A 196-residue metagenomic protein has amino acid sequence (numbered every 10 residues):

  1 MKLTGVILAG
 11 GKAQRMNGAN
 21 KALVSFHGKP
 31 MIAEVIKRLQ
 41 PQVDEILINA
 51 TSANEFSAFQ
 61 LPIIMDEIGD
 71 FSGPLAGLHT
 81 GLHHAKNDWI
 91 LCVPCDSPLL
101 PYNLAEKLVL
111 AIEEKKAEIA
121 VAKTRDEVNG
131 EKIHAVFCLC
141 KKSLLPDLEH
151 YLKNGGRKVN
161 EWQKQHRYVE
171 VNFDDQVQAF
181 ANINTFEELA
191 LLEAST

Functional and structural regions predicted by a protein language model:
M1-G156, E161-F180, F186-L191, S195: Nucleotide and nucleotide-moiety/phosphate-recognizing core
